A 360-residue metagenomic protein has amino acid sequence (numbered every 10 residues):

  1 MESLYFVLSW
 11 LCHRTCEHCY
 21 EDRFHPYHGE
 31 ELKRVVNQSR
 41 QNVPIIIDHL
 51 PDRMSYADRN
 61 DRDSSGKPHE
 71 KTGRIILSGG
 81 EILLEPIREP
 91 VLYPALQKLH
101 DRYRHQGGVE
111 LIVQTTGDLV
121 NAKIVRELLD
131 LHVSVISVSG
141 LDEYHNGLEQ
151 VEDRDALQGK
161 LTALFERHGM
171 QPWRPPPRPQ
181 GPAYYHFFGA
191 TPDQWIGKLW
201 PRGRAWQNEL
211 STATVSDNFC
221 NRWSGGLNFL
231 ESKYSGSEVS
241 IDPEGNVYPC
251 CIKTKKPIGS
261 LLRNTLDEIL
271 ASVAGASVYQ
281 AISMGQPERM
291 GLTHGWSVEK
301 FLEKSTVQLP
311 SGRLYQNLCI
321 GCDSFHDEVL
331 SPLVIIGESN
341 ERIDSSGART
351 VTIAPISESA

Functional and structural regions predicted by a protein language model:
M1-E110, K123: Conserved alpha-helical substructure of the radical SAM core
V7, I76-S78, I112-T116, S137-S139 (+1 more regions): A cross-family glycoside hydrolase active-site/sugar-binding cleft signature
W10-C12, E81, T115-L119, D142 (+3 more regions): Short, flexible loop/turn elements at secondary-structure junctions
L11-R23, P249-I252, R313-E328: Local cysteine-cluster metal-coordination motifs and their immediate loop/turn environment, predominantly Fe-S cluster
Y103-I112, L119, R126-S235, S240-E244: Conserved C-terminal portion of the radical SAM core fold that forms the substrate/S-adenosylmethionine-binding
E166-R222, I252-L309: C-terminal accessory region of radical SAM enzymes
G236-K255, A274: Internal helical hairpin/lid segments
K256, L261, E268, M284-A360: Radical SAM enzyme core and accessory elements
